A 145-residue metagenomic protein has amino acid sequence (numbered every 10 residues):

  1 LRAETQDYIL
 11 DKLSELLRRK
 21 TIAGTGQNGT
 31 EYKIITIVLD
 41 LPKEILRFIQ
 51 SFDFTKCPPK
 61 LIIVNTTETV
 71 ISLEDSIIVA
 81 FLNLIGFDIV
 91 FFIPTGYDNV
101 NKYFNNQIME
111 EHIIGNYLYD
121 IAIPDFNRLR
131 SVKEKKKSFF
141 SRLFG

Functional and structural regions predicted by a protein language model:
L1-I34, E110-G145: Conserved N-terminal ligand/cofactor-binding loop architecture of enzyme catalytic domains
L1-L17, L41, I45, I49 (+2 more regions): Structured N-terminal alpha/beta-domain signature that marks small ligand/cofactor-binding or signaling modules
T25-I62: Acidic/polar, low-complexity linker and loop regions
K60-I71: Glycine-rich anion-binding loop/nest that anchors nucleotide
T66-E68, G86, I93-N101: Short beta-alpha junction loops
S72-D88: Histidine-anchored nucleotide/phosphate-binding helix
N101-E111: Catalytic core of nucleotide-activated saccharide and alditol-phosphate transferases
